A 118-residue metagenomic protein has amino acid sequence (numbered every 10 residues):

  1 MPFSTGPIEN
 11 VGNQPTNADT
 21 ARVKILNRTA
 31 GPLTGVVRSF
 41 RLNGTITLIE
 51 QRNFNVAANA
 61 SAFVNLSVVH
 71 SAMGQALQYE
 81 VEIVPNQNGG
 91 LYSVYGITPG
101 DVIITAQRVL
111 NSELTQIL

Functional and structural regions predicted by a protein language model:
M1-K24, R108-L118: Beta-sheet-dominated interaction scaffolds and their linkers
S4, F40-P85: Intrinsically disordered, low-complexity Pro/Gly/Ser/Thr-rich segments with frequent PxxP/GP/PP motifs and embedded
N10-N13, K24-L33, P85: Asparagine-centered strand-capping/turn motif at beta-strand->loop junctions
V11, F40, N55-A57, P99-I103: Short beta-strand edge segments in extracellular beta-sheet folds
P15-N17, T29-G31, A58, M73-Q75: Solvent-exposed loop and beta-edge segments used for protein-protein assembly and interaction
T20-R22, P32-V36, Q78: Exposed beta-strand and adjacent loop surfaces of beta-rich binding modules that mediate intermolecular recognition
G31-R38, E50, Y92-Y95: Short, hydrophobic/aromatic beta-strand segments
H70-L118: Terminal connector regions
